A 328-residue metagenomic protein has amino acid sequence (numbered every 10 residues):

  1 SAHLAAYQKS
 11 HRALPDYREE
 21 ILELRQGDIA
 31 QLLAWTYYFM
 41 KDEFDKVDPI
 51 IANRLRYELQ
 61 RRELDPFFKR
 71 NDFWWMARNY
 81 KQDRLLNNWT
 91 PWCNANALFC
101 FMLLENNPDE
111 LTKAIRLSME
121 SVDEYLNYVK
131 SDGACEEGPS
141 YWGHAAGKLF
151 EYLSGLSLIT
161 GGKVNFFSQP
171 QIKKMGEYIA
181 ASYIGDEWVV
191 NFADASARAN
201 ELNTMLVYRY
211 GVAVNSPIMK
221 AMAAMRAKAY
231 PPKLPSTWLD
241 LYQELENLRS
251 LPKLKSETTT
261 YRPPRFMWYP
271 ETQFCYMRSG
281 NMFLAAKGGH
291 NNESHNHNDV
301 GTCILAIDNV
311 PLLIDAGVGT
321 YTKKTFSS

Functional and structural regions predicted by a protein language model:
S1, I29, N309: Hydrophobic/aromatic pocket-lining and membrane-interface residues
A2-I21, W75-N88, N96, E136-F150 (+2 more regions): Carbohydrate-binding/catalytic loop surfaces
L4-A5, F44-A52, G162-P170: Short, glycine/acidic-rich hinge or "gate" loops at secondary-structure transitions that mediate conformational
A13-G138, P252-T258: Active-site lining segments of carbohydrate-active enzymes
H144-I314, V318: Carbohydrate-active enzyme catalytic cores, enriched for enzymes that act on polyanionic acidic polysaccharides
S294, G319-S328: Covalent nucleotidyltransferase core used to form phosphodiester bonds in nucleic acids
